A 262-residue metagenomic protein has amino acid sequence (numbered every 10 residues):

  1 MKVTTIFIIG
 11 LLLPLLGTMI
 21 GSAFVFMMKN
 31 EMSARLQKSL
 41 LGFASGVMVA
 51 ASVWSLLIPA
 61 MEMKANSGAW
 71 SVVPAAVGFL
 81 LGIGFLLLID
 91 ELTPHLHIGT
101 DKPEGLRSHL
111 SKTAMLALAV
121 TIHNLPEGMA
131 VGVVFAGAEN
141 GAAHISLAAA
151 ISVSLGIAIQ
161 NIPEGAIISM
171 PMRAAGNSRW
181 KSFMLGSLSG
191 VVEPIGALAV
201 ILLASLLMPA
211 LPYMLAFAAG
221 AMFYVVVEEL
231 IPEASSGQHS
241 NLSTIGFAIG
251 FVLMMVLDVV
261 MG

Functional and structural regions predicted by a protein language model:
M1-G262: Intrinsically disordered, metal-sensing/regulatory segments
